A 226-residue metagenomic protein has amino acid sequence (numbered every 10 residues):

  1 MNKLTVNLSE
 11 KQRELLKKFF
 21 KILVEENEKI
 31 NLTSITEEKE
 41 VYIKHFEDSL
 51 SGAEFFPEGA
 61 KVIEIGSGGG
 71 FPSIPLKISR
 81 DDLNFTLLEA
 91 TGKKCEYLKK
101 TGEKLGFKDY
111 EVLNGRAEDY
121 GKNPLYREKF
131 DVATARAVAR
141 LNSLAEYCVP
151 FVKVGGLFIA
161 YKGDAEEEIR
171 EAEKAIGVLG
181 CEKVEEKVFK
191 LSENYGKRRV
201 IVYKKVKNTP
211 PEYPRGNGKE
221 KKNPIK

Functional and structural regions predicted by a protein language model:
M1-G59, I63, K93-Y110: Class I SAM-dependent transferase core
T36, N114-R116, E185-K187: Short loop/edge segments at beta-strand edges and connector loops that shape dinucleotide/nucleotide cofactor-binding
L50-A139, A145: Conserved SAM/SAH cofactor-binding pocket of Class I
K99-K104, I169-L179: Active-site-proximal loop->helix
E118, R140, G163-E167, L191: Short "lid" loop at the C-terminus of a central beta-strand within the Rossmann-like core of SAM-dependent
S143-L157: A short glycine-rich, Lys/Arg-flanked "PGG" loop and its adjoining helix->strand segment in the class I
G155-A165: Conserved beta-strand signature within the Rossmann-like core of class I S-adenosyl-L-methionine
A172-K226: SAM/dcSAM-binding transferase cores
